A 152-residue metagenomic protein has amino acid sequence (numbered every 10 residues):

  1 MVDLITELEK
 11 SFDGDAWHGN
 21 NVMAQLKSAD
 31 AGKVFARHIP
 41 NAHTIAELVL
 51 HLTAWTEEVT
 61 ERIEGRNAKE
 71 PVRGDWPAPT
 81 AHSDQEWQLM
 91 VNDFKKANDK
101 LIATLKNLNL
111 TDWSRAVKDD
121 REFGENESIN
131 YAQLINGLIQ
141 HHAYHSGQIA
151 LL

Functional and structural regions predicted by a protein language model:
M1-D3: Basic/polar N-terminal segments that are highly enriched at the extreme N-terminus, encompassing both cleavable
I5-G19, M23-L26, K33-P77, D119-L152: Short, contiguous alpha-helical
K27-D30, N109: Residues that cap or delimit alpha-helices
A81-K118, Q133-L138: Acidic/histidine-rich alpha-helical segments that form the ligand environment of transition-metal centers
